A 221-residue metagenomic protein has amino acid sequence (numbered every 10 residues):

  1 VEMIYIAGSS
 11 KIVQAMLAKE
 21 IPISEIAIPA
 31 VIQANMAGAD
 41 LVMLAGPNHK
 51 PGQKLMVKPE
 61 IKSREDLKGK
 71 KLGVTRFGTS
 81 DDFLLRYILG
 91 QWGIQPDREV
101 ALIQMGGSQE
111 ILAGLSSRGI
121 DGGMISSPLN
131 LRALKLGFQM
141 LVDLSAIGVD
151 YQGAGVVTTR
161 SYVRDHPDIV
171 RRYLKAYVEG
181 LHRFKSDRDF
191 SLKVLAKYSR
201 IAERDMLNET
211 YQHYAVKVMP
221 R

Functional and structural regions predicted by a protein language model:
V1-S117, D121-P128, F138-L144, V149-D150: Short, glycine-/small- and polar/acidic-enriched structural segments that line small-molecule recognition paths
Y5, Q53, F83, Y151 (+4 more regions): Aromatic side chains
I26, I125, T158, D165 (+1 more regions): A conserved hydrophobic position in a structured secondary element of the catalytic/binding core that shapes
Q53-K62, Q152-D168: A bilobed periplasmic-binding-protein/Venus flytrap-type ligand-binding module shared by bacterial periplasmic
K58, T79, V142-D143, V157-T159 (+2 more regions): Alpha-helix initiation/capping motif
A133: Short helix- or helix-capping micro-motifs that position conserved polar/aromatic residues at function-defining sites
R164-R221: Secondary-structure end/capping motifs
